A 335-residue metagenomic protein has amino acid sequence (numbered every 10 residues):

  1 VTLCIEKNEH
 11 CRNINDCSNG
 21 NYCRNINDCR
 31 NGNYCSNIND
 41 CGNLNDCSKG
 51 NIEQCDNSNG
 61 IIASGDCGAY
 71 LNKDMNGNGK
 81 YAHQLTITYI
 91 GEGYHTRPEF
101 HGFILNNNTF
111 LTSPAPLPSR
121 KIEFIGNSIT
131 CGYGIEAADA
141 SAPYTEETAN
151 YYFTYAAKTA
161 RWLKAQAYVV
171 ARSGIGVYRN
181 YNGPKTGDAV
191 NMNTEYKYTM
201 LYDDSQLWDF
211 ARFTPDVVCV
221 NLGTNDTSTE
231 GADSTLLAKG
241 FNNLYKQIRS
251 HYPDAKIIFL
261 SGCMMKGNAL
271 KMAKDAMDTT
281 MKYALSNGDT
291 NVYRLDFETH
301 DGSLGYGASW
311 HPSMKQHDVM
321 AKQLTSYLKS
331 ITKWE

Functional and structural regions predicted by a protein language model:
V1-I5, K49, Q54-I125, I129-Y151 (+1 more regions): N-terminal secretory targeting modules
C11-C47: Long, intrinsically disordered low-complexity tandem-repeat segments
T112-A115, D204-T214, K246-Y252, I331-E335: Surface-exposed acidic, glycine-flexible loop patches that form ligand/cofactor-binding and adhesion interfaces
K121-I125, T130, A167-A171, D216-N221 (+2 more regions): Structural recognition of the beta-strand scaffold that forms the well-ordered cores of secreted hydrolase catalytic
T130, K164, Y168, G223 (+4 more regions): Sec-exported extracytoplasmic/periplasmic mature domains
S141-K239, M265-M277, H311: Conserved SGNH/GDSL esterase-like catalytic core that processes O-acyl groups on lipids and polysaccharides
G187, C263-E335: Catalytic His-Asp segment of secreted/periplasmic serine-dependent ester chemistry enzymes
A232-I257: Glycoside hydrolase catalytic-domain groove-lining segments
